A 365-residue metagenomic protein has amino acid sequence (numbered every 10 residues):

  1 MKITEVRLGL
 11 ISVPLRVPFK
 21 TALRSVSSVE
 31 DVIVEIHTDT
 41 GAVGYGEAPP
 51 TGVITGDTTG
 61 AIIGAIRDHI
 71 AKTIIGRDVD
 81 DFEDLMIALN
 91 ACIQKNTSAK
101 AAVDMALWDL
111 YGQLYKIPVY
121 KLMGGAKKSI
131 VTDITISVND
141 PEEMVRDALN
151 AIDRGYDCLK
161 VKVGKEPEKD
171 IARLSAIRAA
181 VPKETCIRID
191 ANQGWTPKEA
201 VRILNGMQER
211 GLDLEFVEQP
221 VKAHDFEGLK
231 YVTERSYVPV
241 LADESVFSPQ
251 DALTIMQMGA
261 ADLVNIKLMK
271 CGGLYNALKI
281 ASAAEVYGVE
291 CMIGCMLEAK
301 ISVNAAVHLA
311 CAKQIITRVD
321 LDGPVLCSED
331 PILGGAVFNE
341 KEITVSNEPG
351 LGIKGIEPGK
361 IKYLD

Functional and structural regions predicted by a protein language model:
M1-T40, Y45-I54, C327-E329: Structured beta-strand/loop patches that form or line metal/cofactor-binding pockets in enzymes
I3, V34, G41, I70 (+10 more regions): Conserved, mostly hydrophobic/aromatic
T4-L15, V29-D31, M296-D365: Flexible C-terminal active-site loop/helix
E5-R7, H37-L114: Metal- or metallocofactor-binding catalytic centers and their adjacent structured scaffolds across diverse enzyme
A48-G56, T135-N139, C295: Glycine-rich phosphate/pyrophosphate-binding beta-alpha loops
Q113-S137: N-terminal small/glycine-rich loop or linker at the start of catalytic domains across soluble metabolic enzymes
I136-M144, P167, I171: Active-site beta->alpha loop and helix N-cap motifs at the rims of alpha/beta catalytic domains
V161-S302, E329-P331, F338: Catalytic core of soluble alpha/beta enzymes
